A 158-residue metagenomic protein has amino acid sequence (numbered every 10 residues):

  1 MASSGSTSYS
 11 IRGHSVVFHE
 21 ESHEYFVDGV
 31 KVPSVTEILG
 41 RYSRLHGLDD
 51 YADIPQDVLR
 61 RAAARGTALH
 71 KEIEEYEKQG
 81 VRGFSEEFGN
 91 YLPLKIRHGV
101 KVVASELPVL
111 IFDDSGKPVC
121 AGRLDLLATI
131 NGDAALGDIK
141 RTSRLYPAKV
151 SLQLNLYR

Functional and structural regions predicted by a protein language model:
M1-A121: Metal-dependent nuclease catalytic cores that hydrolyze phosphodiester bonds in DNA/RNA, characterized by
A104-R158: Mg2+/Mn2+-dependent nuclease catalytic core
